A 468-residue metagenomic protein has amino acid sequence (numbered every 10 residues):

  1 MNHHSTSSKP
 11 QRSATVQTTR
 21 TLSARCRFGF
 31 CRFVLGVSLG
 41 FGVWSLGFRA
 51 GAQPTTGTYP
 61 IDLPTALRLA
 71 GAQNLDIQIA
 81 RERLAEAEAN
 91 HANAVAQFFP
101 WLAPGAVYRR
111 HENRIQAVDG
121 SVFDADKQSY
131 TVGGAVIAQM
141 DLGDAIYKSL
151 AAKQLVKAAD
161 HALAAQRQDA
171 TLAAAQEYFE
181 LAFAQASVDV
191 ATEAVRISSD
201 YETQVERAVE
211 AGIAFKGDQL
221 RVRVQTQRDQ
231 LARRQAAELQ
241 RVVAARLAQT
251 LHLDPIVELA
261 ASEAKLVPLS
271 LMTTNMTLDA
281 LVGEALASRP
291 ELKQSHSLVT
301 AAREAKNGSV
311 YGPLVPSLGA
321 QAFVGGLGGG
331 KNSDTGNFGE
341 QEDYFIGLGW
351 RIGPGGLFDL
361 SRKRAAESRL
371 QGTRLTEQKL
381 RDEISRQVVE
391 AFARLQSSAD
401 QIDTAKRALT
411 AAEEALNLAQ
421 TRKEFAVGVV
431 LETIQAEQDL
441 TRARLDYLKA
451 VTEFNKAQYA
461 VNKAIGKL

Functional and structural regions predicted by a protein language model:
M1-H4, P10, V16, L39 (+4 more regions): Terminal intrinsically disordered/low-complexity segments used for targeting and assembly
P10-S13, T18, S23-F33, L39-G47: Intrinsically disordered, low-complexity proline-rich regions
A52-V107, N113, P255, A261-T300 (+4 more regions): Bacterial Sec-pathway N-terminal export signals of envelope proteins
P54-Y59, G105-M140, A264-N275, N307-Y311 (+1 more regions): Small/polar, glycine/serine/threonine/aspartate-rich low-complexity segments that form flexible
A66, Q73, A80, A138 (+22 more regions): Amphipathic alpha-helical coiled-coil segments and their boundaries
R68-Q78, A85-W101, G133-A151, K157 (+8 more regions): A glycine-/polar-enriched beta->alpha junction
A96, R228-L253, R407-K467: Short segments within alpha-helical structural elements
R167-E284, A391-R394, S398, D439-L440 (+2 more regions): Periplasmic alpha-helical coiled-coil/stalk elements that build and connect Gram-negative outer-membrane
